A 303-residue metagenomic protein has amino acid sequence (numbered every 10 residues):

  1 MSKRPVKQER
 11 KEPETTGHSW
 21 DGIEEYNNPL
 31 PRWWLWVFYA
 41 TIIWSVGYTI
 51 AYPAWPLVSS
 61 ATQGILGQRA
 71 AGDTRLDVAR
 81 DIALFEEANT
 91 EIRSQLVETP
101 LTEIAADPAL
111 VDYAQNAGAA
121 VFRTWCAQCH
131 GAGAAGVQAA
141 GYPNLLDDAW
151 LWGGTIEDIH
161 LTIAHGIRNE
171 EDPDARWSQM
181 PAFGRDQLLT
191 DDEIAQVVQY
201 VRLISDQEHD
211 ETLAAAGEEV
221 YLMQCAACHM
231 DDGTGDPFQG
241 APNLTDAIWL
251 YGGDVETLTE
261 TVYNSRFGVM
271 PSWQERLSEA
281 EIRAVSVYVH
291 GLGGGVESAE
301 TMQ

Functional and structural regions predicted by a protein language model:
S2-A109, G153-D158, T162, P181-V201 (+1 more regions): Periplasmic c-type cytochrome electron-transfer domains
E25, W34, Y48, V121 (+5 more regions): Short, flexible micro-motifs
S94-E103, N116-A117, A135-A139: A short mid-domain helix/strand-loop element embedded in enzyme catalytic domains that forms or borders the active-site
L110-G136, D147, G153-T155, H160-L161 (+6 more regions): Sequence/structural segment immediately N-terminal to covalent heme-attachment motifs in c-type and related
A140, L146-V201, D232, D236-G294: Extracytoplasmic electron-transfer domains, predominantly the class I c-type cytochrome c fold
V296-E300: Core catalytic loop region at the nicotinamide-binding pocket of NAD(P)H-dependent oxidoreductases
